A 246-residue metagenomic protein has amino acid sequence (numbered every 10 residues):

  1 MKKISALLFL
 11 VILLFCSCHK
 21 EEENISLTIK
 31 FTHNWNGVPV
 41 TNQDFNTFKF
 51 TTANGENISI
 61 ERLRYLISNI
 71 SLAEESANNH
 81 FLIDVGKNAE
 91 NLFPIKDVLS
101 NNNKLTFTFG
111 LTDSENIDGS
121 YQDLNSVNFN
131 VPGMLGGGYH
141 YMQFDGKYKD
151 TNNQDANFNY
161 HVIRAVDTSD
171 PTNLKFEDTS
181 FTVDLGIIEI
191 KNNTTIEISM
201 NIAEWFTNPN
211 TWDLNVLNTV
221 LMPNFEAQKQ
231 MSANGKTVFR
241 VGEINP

Functional and structural regions predicted by a protein language model:
K2-F9: Sec-dependent signal peptide recognition, specifically the positively charged N-region followed immediately by
L14-S17: C-terminal motif of bacterial Sec signal peptides marking the signal peptidase cleavage site
H19-P246: A short, solvent-exposed, low-complexity linear motif enriched for acidic/polar residues with Pro/Gly/Ser/Thr
